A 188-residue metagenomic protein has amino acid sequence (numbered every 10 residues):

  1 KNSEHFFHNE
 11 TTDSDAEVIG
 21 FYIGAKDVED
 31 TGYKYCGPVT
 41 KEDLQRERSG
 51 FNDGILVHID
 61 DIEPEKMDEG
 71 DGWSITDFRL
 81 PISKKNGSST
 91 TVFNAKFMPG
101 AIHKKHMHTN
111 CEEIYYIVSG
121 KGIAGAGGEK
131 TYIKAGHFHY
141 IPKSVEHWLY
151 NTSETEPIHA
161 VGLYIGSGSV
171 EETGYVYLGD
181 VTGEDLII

Functional and structural regions predicted by a protein language model:
K1, F6, A16-T40: Hydrophobic, ordered structural segments
K1-N2, G128-S144: Short acidic-glycine-tyrosine-enriched beta hairpin
E4-T12, K104-H106, A124-G125, I141 (+2 more regions): Short beta-strand His + acidic residue motifs that chelate non-heme Fe in jelly-roll/DSBH and cupin folds
D13-D30, Y140, T155-G174: A short hydrophobic beta-strand segment most commonly corresponding to one strand of the jelly-roll/cupin
E29-T90, G174-I188: A short, N-terminal "cap"/entry segment at the start of jelly-roll beta-barrel domains of the cupin/DSBH fold
S74-L80, F93-H108, K143: Conserved short histidine dyad/triad with adjacent acidic residue
H108-A135, G174: A short beta-strand-loop-beta hairpin characteristic of the jelly-roll/cupin
